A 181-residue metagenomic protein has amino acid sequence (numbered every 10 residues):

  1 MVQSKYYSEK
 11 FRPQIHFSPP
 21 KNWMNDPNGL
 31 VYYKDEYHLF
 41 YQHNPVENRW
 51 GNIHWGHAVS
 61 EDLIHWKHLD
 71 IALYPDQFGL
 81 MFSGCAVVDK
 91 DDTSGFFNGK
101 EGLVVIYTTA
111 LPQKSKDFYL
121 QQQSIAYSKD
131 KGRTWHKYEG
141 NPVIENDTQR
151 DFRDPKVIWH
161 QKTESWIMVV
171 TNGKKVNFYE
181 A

Functional and structural regions predicted by a protein language model:
M1-P155, W159-A181: Beta-rich carbohydrate-recognition and catalytic domains
